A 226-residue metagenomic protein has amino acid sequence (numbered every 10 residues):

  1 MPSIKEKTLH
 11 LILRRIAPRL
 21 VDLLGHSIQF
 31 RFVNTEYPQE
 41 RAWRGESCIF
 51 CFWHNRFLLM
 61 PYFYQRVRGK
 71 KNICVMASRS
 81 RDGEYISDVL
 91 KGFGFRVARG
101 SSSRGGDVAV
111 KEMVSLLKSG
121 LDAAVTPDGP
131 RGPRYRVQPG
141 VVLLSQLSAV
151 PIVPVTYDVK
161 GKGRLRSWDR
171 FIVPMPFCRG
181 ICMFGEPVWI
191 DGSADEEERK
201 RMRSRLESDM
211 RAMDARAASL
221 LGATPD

Functional and structural regions predicted by a protein language model:
M1-S27, G92, R96, D107-D226: Non-catalytic C-terminal accessory region of glycerolipid acyltransferases and related lyso-lipid remodeling enzymes
D22-E46, L59-M60: A short, well-structured juxtamembrane/interface segment
R31-V33, C51, M76, M183-G185: Residues in well-ordered beta-strands of folded domains
T35, F57, G83, D107-V114: Short, well-ordered alpha-helical scaffold segments within catalytic/effector domains
P38-Q39, S87, V141-V142: Short amphipathic alpha-helical segments and helix-helix/interface helices
P38-R41, F63-Y64, M113-S115, F171: Short, flexible, glycine/charge-rich loop motifs used to bind or transfer phosphoryl groups or to couple energy/partner
R44-R104, R164: Catalytic core of membrane glycerolipid acyltransferases/transacylases, capturing the structured, soluble-facing
